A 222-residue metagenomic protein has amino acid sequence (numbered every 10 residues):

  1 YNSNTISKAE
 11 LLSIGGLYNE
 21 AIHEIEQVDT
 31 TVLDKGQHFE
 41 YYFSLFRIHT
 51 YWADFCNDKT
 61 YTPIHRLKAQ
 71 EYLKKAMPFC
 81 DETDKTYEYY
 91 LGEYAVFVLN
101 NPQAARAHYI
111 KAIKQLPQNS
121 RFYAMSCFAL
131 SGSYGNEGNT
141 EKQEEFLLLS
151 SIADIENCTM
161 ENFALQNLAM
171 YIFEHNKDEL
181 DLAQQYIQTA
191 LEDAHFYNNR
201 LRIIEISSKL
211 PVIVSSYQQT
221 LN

Functional and structural regions predicted by a protein language model:
Y1-L221: A "functional boundary" signal
